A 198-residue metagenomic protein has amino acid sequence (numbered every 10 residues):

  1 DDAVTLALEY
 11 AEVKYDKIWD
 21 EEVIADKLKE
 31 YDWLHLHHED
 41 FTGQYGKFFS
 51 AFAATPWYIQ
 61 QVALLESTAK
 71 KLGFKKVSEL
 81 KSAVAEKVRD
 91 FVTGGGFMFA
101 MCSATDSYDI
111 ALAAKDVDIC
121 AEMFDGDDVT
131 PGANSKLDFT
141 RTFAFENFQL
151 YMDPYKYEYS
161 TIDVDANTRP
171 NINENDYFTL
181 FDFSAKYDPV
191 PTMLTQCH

Functional and structural regions predicted by a protein language model:
D1-T105, I110-A111: Helical hinge/lid and interdomain linker segments adjacent to catalytic or ligand-binding clefts that mediate domain
M101-H198: An acidic, glycine-rich "communication" segment
